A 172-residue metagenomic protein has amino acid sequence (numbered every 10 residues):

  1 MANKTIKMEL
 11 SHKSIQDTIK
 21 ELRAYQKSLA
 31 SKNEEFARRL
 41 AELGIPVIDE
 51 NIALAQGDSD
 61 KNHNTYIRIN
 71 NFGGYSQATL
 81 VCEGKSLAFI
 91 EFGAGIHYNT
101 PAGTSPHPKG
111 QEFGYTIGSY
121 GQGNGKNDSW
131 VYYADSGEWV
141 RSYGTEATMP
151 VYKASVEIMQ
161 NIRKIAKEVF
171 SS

Functional and structural regions predicted by a protein language model:
M1-S28: N-terminal, Lys/Arg- and Ser/Thr-rich interaction peptides
A2-E9, D58-S172: Charged, low-complexity interaction tracts
R23, D49-A53, R163, K167-S171: Signal for well-folded cores of large energy- and translation-related assemblies
R23, K27-E34, R38, Y152 (+1 more regions): Short amphipathic alpha-helical segments with heptad-repeat character
F36-I48, L80, I162: Non-globular disordered terminal and juxtamembrane segments underlying protein topogenesis/assembly
I48-N62: Short secondary-structure junctions
